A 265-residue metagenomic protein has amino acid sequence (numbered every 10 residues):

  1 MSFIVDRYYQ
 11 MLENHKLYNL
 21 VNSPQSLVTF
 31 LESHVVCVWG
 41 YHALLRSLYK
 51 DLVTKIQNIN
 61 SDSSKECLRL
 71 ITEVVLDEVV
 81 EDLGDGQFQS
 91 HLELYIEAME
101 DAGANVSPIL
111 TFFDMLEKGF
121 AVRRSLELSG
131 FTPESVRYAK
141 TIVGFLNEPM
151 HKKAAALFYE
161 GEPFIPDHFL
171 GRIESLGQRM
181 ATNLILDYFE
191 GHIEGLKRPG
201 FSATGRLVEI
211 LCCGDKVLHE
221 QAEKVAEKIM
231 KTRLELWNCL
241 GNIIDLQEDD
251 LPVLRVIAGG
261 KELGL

Functional and structural regions predicted by a protein language model:
M1-L265: Non-heme di-metal
